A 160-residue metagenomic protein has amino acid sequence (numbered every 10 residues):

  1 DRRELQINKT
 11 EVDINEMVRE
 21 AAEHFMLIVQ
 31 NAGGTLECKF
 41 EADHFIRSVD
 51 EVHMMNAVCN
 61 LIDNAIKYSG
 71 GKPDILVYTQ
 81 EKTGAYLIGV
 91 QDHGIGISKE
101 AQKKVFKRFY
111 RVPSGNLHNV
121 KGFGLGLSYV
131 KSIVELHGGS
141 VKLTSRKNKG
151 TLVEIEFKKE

Functional and structural regions predicted by a protein language model:
R2-I7, I46-V49: Conserved micro-motifs of the catalytic ATP-binding
N8-D13, Q30, T35-F45: Conserved catalytic submotifs in the C-terminal HATPase_c
G34, G138-G139: Conserved glycine-rich
A65-I66: Short helix-loop "hinge" at the ATP-lid/N-box region of the Bergerat-fold HATPase_c
K72-G84: Short beta-strand/loop element within the Bergerat-fold HATPase_c
I97-F109: Short conserved segment of the HATPase_c
G126, V130: Short alpha-helical Gxxx[C/S/T] motif in the catalytic ATP-binding
